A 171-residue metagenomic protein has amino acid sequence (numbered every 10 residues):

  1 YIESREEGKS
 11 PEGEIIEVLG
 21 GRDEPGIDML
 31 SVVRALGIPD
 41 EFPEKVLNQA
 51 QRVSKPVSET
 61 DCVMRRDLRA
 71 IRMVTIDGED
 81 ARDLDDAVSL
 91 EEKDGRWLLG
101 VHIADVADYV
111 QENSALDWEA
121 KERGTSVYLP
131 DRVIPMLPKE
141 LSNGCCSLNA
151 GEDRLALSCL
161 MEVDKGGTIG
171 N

Functional and structural regions predicted by a protein language model:
Y1-G100, A107-E152: Charge-lined substrate channels and their catalytic hotspots, especially those that engage the 3′ end of RNA
H102-A104, E162: Short beta-strand segments
E152-N171: Polynucleotide-recognition surfaces of large bacterial nucleic-acid defense/processing enzymes
